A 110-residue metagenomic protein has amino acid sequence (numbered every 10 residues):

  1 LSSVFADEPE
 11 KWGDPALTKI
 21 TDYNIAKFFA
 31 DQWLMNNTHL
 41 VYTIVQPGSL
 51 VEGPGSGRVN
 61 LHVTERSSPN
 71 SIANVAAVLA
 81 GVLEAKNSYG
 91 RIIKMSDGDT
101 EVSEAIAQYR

Functional and structural regions predicted by a protein language model:
S2-R110: Oxidoreductase cofactor-interface core, primarily capturing Rossmann-like NAD(P)-dependent enzymes
